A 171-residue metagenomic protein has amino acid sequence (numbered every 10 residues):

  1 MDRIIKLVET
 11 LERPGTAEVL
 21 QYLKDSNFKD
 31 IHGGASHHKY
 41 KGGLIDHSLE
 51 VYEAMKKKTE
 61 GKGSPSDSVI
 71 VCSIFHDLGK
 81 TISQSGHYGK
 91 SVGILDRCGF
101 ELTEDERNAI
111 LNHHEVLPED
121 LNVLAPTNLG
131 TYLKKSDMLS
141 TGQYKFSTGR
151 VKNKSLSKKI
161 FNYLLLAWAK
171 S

Functional and structural regions predicted by a protein language model:
M1-P14, A54, T141-G142, K152-S171: Histidine-centered, transition-metal-coordinating active-site segments
M1-S83: Acidic/His-rich, divalent-metal-binding segments that scaffold phosphate/diphosphate chemistry
L44, D67, Q84, Y88 (+1 more regions): Short capping loops/turns at secondary-structure boundaries
S48, Y52-M55, S68, H87-L121: Histidine- and acidic-residue-rich, metal-dependent catalytic cores
E60, G79, S83, D96-F100 (+2 more regions): Hydrophobic/aromatic-lined pockets within catalytic cores
Q84-R97, N122, L156-K170: Divalent-cation-assisted or electrostatically stabilized phosphate/pyrophosphate-binding catalytic cores
E101-K154: Histidine/acidic-rich helix-loop-helix segments that form or flank divalent-metal centers in metalloenzyme catalytic
